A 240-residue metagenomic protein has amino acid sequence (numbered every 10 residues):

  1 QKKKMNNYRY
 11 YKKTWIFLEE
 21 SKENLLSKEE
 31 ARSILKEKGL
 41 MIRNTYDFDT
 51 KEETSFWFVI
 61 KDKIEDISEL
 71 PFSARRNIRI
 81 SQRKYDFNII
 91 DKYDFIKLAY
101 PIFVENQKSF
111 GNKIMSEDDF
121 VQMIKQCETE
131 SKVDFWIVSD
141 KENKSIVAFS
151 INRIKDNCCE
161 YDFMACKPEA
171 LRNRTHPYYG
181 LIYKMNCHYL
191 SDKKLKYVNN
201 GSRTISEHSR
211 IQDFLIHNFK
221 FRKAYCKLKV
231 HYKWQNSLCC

Functional and structural regions predicted by a protein language model:
Q1-K3, N7-R9, T45-T50, K63-N173 (+1 more regions): A conserved beta-strand-loop-helix scaffold within acyl/acetyltransferase catalytic domains
Q1-L26, A31-M41, Y46-K84, Y197 (+1 more regions): Terminal substrate-recognition subdomain of acyl/acetyltransferases
E23-R32, D118-Q122, Y178-K184: Well-ordered, non-membrane alpha-helical segments in soluble/globular domains
S55-W57, I114, L190-D192: A short alpha-helix capping/helix-coil boundary motif
K132-N236: Aromatic (often tryptophan-rich) hydrophobic motifs at membrane interfaces
